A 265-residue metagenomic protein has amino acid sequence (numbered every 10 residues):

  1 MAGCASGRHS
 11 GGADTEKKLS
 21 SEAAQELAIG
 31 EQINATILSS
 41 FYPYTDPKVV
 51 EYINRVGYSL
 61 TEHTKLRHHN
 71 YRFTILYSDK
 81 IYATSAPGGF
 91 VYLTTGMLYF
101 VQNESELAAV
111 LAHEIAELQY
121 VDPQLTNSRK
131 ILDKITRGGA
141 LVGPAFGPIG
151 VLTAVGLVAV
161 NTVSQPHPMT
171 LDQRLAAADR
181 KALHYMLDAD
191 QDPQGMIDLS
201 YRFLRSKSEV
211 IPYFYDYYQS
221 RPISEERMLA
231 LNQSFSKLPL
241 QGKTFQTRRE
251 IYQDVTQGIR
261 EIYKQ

Functional and structural regions predicted by a protein language model:
C4-Q32, H63-I81, V121, D172-Q265: C-terminal capping/extension segments of zinc metalloprotease domains
G11-A13, P123-T153, I197: Post-HEXXH active-site segment of zinc metalloproteases
Y44-A86: Auxiliary, metal-adjacent structural segments of Zn-dependent hydrolase domains
V49, H69, S128-L132, T153-V155 (+1 more regions): Acidic/histidine metal-binding catalytic segments
K80-E104, E114-V121: Active-site scaffold of zinc-dependent metalloenzymes
Y92, E106-E114, N127, A177: Short alpha-helical catalytic segment bearing the HExxH-like zincin motif of zinc-dependent metalloproteases
S105, I115-L132, Q191: Catalytic Zn2+-binding segment of zinc metalloproteases
V121, V142-Q173, S208-E209: Substrate-binding clefts and substrate-entry loops adjacent to catalytic sites of polymer-processing enzymes acting on
